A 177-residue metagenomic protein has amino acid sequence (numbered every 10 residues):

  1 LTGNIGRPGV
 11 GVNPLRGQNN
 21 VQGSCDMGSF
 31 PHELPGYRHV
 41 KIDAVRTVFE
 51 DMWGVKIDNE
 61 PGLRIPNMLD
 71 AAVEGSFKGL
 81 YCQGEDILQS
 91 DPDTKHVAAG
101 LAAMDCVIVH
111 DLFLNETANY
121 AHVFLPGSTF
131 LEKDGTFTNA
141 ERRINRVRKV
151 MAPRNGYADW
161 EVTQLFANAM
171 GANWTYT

Functional and structural regions predicted by a protein language model:
L1-R7, L15-T177: Non-catalytic alpha/beta scaffold blocks inside enzyme catalytic domains
